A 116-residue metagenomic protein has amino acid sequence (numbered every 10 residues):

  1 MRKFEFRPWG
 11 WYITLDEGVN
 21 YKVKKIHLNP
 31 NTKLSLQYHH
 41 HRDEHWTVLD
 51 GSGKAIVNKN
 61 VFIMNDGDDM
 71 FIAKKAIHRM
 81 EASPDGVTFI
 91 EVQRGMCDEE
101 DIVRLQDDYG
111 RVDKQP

Functional and structural regions predicted by a protein language model:
R2-R7, R79-P116: Double-stranded beta-helix
R2-Y38, R42-D43: A short glycine-rich, His/Asp/Glu-containing loop-to-beta-strand
I26, H45, D68, H78: Hydrophobic/aromatic beta-strand elements that line small-molecule binding cavities or substrate pockets in beta-rich
L34, N60-F62, D101-V103: Short beta-strand segments
H40, A76-R79: Short, charged beta-turn/beta-strand-edge "cap" motif at the junction between a beta-strand and an adjacent loop
H41-K54, N58-K59: Glycine- and acidic-residue-biased ligand/ion/polar-headgroup-sensing regions
K59-I77: Short acidic-glycine-tyrosine-enriched beta hairpin
